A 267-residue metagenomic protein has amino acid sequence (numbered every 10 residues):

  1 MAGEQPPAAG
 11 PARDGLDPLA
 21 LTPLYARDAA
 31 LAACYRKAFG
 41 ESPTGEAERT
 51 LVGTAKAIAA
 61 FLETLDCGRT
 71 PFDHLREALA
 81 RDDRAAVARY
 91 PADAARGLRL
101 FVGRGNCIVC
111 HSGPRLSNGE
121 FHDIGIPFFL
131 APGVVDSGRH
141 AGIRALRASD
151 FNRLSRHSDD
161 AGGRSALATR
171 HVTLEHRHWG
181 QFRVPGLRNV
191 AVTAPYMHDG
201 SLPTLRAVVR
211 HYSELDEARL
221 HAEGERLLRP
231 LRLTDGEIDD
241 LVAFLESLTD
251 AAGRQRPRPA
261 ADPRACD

Functional and structural regions predicted by a protein language model:
M1-D267: Periplasmic c-type cytochrome electron-transfer domains
